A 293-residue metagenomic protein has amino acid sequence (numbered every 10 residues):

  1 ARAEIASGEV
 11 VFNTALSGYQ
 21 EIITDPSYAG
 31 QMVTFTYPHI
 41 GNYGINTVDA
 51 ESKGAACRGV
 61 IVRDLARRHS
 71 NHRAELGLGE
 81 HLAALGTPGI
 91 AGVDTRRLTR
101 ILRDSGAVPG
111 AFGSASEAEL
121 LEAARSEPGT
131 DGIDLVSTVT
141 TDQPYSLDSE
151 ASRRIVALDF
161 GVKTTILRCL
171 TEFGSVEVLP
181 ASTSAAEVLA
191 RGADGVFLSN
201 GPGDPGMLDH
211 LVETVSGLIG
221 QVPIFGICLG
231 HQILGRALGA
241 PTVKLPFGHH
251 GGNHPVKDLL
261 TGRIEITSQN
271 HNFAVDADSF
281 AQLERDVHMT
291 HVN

Functional and structural regions predicted by a protein language model:
A1-R191, P205: RNA-binding accessory domains that recognize and position tRNA/RNA substrates
L78-G79, L167, L211-S216, F280: Short amphipathic alpha-helical segments and helix-helix/interface helices
P88-G89, V176, I224, T242 (+1 more regions): Hydrophobic beta-strand scaffold residues
S152-V156, S175, P223, I266 (+1 more regions): Residues that mark the start of a beta-strand
L179, L245, V292: Hydrophobic residues at beta-strand termini and immediately following loops that shape nucleotide-binding pockets
A190, G195, N200-A277: Cysteine-nucleophile active-site neighborhood
D278-E284: C-terminal catalytic and target-recognition region of SAM-dependent MTase-like enzymes, primarily methyltransferases
R285-N293: Short, Gly/Ser/Thr-enriched beta-strand-loop segments that form substrate-interacting elements of hydrolase/peptidase
